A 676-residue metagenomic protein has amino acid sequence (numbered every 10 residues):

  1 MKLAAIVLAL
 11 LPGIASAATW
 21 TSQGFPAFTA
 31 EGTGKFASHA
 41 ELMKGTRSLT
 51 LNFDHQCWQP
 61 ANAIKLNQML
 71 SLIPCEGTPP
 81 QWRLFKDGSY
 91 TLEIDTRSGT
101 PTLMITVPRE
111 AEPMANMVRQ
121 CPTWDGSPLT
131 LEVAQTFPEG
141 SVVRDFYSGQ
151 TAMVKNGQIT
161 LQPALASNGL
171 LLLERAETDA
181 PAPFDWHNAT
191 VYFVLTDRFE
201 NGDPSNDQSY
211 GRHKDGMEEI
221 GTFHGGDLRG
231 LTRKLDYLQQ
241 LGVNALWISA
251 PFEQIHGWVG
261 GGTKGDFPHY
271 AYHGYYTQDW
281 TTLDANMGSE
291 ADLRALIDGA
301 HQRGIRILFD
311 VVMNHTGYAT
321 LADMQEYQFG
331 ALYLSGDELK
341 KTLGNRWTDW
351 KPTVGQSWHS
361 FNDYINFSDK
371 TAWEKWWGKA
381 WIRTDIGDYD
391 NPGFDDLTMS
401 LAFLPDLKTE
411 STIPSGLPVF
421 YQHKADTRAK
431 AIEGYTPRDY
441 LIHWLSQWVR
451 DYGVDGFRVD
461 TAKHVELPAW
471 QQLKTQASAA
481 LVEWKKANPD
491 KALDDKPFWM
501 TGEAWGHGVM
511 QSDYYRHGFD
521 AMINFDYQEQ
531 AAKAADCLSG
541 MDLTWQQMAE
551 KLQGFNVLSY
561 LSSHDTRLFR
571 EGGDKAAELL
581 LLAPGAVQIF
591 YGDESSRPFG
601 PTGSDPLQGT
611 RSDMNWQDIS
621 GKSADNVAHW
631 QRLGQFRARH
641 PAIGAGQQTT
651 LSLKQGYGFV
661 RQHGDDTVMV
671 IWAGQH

Functional and structural regions predicted by a protein language model:
M1-S16: Gram-negative bacterial Sec-dependent N-terminal signal peptides
A15-A152, L165-A176, T190-T196: Insoluble glucan recognition modules
H55-Q59, R198-F199, H640-P641, Q675: Acidic glycine-/aspartate-rich tracts in secreted/extracellular proteins
T96, Y147, L195-R198, F252 (+7 more regions): Short, flexible loop/turn elements at secondary-structure junctions
A115, R119-G157, P163-L165, G169 (+9 more regions): Active-site-proximal helices and loops of the catalytic beta/alpha 8
V143, V194, L238, I248 (+11 more regions): Conserved, mostly hydrophobic/aromatic
P183-A189, F199-Q447, D451-Y452, L473 (+3 more regions): Substrate-binding/active-site clefts of carbohydrate-active enzymes
H187-Y192, Q239-L246, H301-L308, Y452-F457 (+4 more regions): Loop/turn elements at helix/coil->beta-strand transitions in domains of secreted/extracellular proteins
